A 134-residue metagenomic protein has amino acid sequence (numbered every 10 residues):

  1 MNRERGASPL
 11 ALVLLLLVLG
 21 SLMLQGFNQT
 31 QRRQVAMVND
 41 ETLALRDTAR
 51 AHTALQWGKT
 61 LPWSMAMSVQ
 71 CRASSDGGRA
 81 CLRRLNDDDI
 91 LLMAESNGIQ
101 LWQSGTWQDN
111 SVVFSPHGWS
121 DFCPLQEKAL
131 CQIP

Functional and structural regions predicted by a protein language model:
M1-L17: Glycine-centered recognition micro-motifs in short, flexible terminal segments and loops
A7-A11, Q25-Q29, Q34-R46, T53-P134: Conserved functional hotspots that engage anionic ligands or polymers and/or phospholipid headgroups
L17-L24: Alpha-helical transmembrane segments
